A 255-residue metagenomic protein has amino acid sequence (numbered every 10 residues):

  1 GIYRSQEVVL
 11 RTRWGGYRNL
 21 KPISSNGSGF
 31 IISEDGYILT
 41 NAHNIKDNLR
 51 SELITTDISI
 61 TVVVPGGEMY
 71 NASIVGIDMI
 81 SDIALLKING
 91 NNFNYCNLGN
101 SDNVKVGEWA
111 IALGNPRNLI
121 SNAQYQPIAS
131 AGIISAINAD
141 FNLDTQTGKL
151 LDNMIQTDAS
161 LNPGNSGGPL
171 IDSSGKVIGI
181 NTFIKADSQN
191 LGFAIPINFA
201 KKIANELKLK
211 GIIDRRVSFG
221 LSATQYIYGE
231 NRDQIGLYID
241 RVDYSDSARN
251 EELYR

Functional and structural regions predicted by a protein language model:
G1-N231, Y244: Serine-dependent protease modules
G107, Y254-R255: Loop/turn positions that initiate beta-strands
L221, I239-V242, R255: PDZ peptide-recognition modules
R232-G236: Short, low-complexity disordered segments enriched in Ser/Pro/Gly and basic
